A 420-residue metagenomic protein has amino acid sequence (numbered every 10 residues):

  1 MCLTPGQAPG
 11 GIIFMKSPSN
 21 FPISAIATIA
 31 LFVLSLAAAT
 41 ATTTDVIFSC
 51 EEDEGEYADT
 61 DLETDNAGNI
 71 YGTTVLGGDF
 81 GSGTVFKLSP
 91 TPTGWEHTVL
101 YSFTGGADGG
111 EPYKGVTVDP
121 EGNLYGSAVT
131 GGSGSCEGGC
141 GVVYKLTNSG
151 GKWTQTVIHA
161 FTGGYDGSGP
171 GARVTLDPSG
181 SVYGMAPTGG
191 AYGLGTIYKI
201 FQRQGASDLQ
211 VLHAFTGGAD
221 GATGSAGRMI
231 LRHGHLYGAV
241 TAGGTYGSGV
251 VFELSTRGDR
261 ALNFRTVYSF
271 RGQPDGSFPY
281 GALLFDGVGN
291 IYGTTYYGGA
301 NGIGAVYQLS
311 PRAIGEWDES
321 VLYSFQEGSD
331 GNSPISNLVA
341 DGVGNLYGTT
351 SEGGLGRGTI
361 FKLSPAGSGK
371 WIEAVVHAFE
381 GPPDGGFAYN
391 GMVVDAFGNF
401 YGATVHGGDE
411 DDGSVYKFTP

Functional and structural regions predicted by a protein language model:
C2-L3, G10-P420: Extracellular beta-propeller repeat domains
